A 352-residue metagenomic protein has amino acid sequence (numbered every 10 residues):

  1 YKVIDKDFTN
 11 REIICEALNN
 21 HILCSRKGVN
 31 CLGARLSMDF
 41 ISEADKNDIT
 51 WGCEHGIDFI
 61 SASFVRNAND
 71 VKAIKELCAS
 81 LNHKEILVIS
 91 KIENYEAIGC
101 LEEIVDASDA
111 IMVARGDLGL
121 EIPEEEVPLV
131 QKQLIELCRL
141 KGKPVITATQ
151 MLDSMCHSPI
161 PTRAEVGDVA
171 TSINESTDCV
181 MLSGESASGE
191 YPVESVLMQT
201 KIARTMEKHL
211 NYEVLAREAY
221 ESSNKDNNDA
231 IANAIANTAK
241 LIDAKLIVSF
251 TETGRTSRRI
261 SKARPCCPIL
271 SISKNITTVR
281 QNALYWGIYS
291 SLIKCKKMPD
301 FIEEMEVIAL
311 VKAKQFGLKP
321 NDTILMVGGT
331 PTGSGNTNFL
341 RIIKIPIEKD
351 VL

Functional and structural regions predicted by a protein language model:
Y1-L352: Non-catalytic helical/linker scaffolds that mediate oligomerization, partner binding, and domain coupling around large
